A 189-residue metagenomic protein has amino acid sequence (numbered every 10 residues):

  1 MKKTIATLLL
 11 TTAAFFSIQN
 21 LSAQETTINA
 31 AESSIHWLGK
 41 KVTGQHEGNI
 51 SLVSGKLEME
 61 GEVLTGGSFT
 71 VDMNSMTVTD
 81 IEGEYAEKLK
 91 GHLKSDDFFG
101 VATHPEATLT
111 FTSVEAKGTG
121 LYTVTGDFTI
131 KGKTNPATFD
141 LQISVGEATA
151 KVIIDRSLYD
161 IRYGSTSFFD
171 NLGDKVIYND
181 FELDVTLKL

Functional and structural regions predicted by a protein language model:
M1-E25: Bacterial Sec-dependent N-terminal signal peptides
L21-L189: Low-complexity, acidic/polar, glycine-enriched regions of mature
